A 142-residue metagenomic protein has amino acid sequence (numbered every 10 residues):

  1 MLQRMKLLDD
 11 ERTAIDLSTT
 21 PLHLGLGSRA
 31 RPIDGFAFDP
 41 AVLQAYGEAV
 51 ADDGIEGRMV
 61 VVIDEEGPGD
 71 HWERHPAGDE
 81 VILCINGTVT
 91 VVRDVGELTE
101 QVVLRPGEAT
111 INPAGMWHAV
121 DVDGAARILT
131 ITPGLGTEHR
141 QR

Functional and structural regions predicted by a protein language model:
M1-W72: A short, N-terminal "cap"/entry segment at the start of jelly-roll beta-barrel domains of the cupin/DSBH fold
A49-A51, G69-P76, R93-D94, Q101-V102 (+1 more regions): Short histidine-centered beta-strand/loop micro-motifs that create catalytic or ligand/metal-coordination sites
V60, G124-Q141: A short hydrophobic beta-strand segment most commonly corresponding to one strand of the jelly-roll/cupin
D70, G87-R93, E108-A109: Short beta-strand segments in beta-sandwich/barrel cores
P76-V91, I131: Short, conserved beta-strand element in jelly-roll/cupin
A77, M116, G124: A generic "binding-loop/recognition-motif" signal
T88-T90, W117, R127: Structural motif
G96-A114: Short acidic-glycine-tyrosine-enriched beta hairpin
